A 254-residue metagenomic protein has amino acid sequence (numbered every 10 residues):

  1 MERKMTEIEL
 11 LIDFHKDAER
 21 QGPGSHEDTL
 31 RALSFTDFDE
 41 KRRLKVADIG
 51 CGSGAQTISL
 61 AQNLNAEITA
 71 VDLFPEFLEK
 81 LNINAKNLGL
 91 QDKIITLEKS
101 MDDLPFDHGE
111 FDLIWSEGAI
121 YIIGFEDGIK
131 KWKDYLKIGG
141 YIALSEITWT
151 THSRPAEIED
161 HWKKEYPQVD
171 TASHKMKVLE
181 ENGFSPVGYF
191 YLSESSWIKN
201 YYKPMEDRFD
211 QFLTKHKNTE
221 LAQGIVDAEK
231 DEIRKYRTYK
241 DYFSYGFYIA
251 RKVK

Functional and structural regions predicted by a protein language model:
P23-R42: Conserved alpha-helix/loop element of class I SAM-dependent methyltransferases that forms part of the SAM/SAH-binding
A47, S53-D103: Class I SAM-dependent methyltransferase SAM/SAH-binding core
D102-L113: A short acidic, Gly/Pro-enriched loop at the edge of an enzyme's catalytic core that lines a small-molecule cofactor
L113-E126: A short SAM/SAH-binding and catalytic strip from SAM-dependent methyltransferases
D127-Y141: A short glycine-rich, Lys/Arg-flanked "PGG" loop and its adjoining helix->strand segment in the class I
I147-Y166: Short, glycine-/aromatic-enriched active-site segment of Class I SAM-dependent methyltransferases
Q168-G183: Short alpha-helix
F190-K254: Conserved Class I S-adenosyl-L-methionine
